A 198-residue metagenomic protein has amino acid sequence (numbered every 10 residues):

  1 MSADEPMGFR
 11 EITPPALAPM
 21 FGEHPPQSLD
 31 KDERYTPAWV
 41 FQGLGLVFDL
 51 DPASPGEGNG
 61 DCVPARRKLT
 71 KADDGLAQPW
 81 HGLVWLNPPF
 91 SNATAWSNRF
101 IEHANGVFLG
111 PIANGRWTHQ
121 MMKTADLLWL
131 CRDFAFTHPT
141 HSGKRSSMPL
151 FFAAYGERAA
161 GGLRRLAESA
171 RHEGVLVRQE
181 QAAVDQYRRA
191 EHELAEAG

Functional and structural regions predicted by a protein language model:
S2-G198: Class I S-adenosyl-L-methionine-dependent methyltransferase catalytic core
